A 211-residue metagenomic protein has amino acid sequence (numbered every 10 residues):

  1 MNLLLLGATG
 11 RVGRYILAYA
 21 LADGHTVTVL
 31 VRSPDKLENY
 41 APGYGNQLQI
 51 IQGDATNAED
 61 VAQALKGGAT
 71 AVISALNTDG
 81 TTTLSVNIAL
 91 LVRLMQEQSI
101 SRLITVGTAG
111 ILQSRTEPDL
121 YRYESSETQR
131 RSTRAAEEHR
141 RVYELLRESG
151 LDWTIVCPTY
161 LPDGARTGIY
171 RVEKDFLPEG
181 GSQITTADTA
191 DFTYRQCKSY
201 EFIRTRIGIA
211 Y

Functional and structural regions predicted by a protein language model:
L3-H25: N-terminal Rossmann NAD(P)H-binding glycine-rich loop of SDR-like oxidoreductase domains
L30-D35, D54-A55: N-terminal Rossmann-fold cofactor-binding loop
Y44, Q49-A69: Conserved Rossmann-fold cofactor-binding substructure of NAD(P)-dependent oxidoreductases
S74-T105, R141: NAD(P)-cofactor binding segment of oxidoreductase domains
Q113, S149, A165-Y170, Q196-T205: Glycine/proline-rich active-site loop of Rossmann-fold NAD(P)-dependent oxidoreductases
Y121-S149: Catalytic helix-loop patch of NAD(P)-dependent Rossmann-fold dehydrogenases
E138, V156, I184-Y194, T205: Substrate-positioning beta->alpha
E144-G164: Conserved beta-loop-beta element that borders a ligand/cofactor-binding pocket
